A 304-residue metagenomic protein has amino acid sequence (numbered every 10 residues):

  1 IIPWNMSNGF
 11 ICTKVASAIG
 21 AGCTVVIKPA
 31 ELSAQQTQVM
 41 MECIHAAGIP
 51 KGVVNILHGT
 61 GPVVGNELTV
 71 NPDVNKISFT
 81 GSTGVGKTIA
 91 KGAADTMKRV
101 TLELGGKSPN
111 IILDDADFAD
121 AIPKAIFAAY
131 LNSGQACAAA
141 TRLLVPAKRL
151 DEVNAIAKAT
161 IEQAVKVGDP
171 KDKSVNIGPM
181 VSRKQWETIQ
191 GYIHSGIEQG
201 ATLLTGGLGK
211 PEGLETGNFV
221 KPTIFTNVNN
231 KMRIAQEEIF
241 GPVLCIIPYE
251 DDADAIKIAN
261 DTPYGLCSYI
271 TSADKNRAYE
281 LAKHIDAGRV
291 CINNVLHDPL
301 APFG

Functional and structural regions predicted by a protein language model:
I1-D120, Y249: Rossmann-like NAD(P) dinucleotide-binding subdomain of oxidoreductase/dehydrogenase enzymes
F10, L32, L144, V181-K184 (+1 more regions): Glycosyltransferase donor-binding loop in the core domain
S17, E67-L68, K124, S195 (+1 more regions): Well-formed, non-transmembrane alpha-helical positions, independent of function
I27-K28, F79, A139-A140, T205-G206 (+2 more regions): Thr-Gly-centered strand-to-loop micro-motif
V53-N55, R99-T101, R142, T202 (+3 more regions): Residues at or immediately flanking beta-strands
V74, I111, I193, E198-Q199 (+2 more regions): Conserved C-terminal structural/oligomerization subdomain of aldehyde/semialdehyde dehydrogenase
G84-N229, A253, I258, I292: ALDH superfamily catalytic-core signature
